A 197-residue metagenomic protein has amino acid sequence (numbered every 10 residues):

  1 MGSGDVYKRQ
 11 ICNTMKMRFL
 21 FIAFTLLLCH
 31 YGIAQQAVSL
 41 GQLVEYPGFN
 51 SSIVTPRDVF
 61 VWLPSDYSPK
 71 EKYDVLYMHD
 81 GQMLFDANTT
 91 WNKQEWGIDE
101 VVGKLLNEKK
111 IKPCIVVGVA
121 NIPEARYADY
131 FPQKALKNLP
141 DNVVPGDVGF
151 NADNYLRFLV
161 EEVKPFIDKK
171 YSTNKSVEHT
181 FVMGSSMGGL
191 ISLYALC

Functional and structural regions predicted by a protein language model:
M1-Y7, A34: Short, small-residue-biased leader/transition segments that mark boundaries at the very start of proteins
K8-Q10, F24, A87: Residues at secondary-structure transition points
R9, T14-F19: Positively charged n-region of N-terminal signal peptides that target proteins for export
F19-C29: Sec-dependent N-terminal signal peptides
Q35-C197: Non-catalytic cap/lid and distal C-terminal segments of serine-dependent acyl enzymes
